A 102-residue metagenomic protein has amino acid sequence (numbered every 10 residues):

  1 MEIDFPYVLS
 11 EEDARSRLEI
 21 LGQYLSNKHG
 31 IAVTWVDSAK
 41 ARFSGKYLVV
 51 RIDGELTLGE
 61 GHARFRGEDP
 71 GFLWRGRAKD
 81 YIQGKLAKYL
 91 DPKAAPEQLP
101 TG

Functional and structural regions predicted by a protein language model:
M1-L21, L25-I31: Terminal, regulation- and interaction-focused segments at domain boundaries
I3, Y7, F43-G45, L56 (+1 more regions): Preference for bulky hydrophobic residues occupying beta-strand positions in well-ordered beta-sheet regions
V8, E12-R15, E68, F72-D80: Ordered, soluble secondary-structure elements with a strong preference for glycine-centered loop motifs and nearby
I20, Y24-I52, T57: Ser/Thr-rich, low-complexity intrinsically disordered terminal regions
E55-R75: Intrinsically disordered, low-complexity regulatory segments enriched in Ser/Thr/Pro and charged residues
L73-G102: A conserved amphipathic terminal alpha-helix motif
